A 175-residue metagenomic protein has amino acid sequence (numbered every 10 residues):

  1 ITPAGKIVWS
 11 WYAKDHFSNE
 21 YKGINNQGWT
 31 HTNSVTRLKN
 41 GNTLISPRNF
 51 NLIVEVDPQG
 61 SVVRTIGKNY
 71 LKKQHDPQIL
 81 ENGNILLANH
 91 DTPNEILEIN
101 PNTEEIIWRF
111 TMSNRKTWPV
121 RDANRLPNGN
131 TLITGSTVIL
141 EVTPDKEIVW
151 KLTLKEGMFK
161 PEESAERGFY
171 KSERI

Functional and structural regions predicted by a protein language model:
I1-I175: Histidine-/acidic-rich catalytic cores in large beta-rich domains
